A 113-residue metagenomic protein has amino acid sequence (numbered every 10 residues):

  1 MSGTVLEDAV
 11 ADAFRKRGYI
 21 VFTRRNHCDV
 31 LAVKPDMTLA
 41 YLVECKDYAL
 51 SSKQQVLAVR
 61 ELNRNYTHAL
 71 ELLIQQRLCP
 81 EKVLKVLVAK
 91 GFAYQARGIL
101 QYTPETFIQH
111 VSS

Functional and structural regions predicted by a protein language model:
M1, V5, K16, V88-K90 (+2 more regions): Nuclease-adjacent, charged terminal/linker segments that flank catalytic cores
M1-N26: Acidic-basic catalytic patches of nuclease active cores, encompassing PD-(D/E)XK and other metal-cofactor nuclease
H27-V33: Short acidic loop-to-beta-strand element that houses the catalytic metal-binding Asp/Glu of nuclease active sites
P35-A40, C45-Y102: Catalytic cores of nucleic-acid endonucleases
Y102-S113: Polybasic (Lys/Arg-rich)
